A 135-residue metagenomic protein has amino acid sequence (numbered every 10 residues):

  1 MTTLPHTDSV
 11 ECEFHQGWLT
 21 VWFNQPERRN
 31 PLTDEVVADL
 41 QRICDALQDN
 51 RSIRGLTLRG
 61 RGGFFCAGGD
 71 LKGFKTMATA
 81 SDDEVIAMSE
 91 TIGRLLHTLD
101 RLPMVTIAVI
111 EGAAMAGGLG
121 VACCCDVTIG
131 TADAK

Functional and structural regions predicted by a protein language model:
M1-R61, H97: Conserved CoA-thioester-binding segment of acyl-CoA-metabolizing enzymes
L4, G60-H97: Glycine- (often His-adjacent) and acidic-residue-rich active-site loop that binds/positions the CoA thioester
V21, L58, D70, V121-C123: Hydrophobic/aromatic residues within transmembrane alpha-helices of multi-pass small-molecule transporters
N24, G69, E111: Histidine-centered beta-alpha loop that forms part of the nucleotide-sugar donor binding/catalytic region in diverse
E27, P31, A38, T79-E90 (+1 more regions): Residues at secondary-structure transition points
L32, F74-M77, L102: Helix-loop segment at the mouth of the active site in Rossmann-fold oxidoreductases, especially SDR/KR enzymes
L96-K135: Glycine-rich beta-to-alpha active-site loop
